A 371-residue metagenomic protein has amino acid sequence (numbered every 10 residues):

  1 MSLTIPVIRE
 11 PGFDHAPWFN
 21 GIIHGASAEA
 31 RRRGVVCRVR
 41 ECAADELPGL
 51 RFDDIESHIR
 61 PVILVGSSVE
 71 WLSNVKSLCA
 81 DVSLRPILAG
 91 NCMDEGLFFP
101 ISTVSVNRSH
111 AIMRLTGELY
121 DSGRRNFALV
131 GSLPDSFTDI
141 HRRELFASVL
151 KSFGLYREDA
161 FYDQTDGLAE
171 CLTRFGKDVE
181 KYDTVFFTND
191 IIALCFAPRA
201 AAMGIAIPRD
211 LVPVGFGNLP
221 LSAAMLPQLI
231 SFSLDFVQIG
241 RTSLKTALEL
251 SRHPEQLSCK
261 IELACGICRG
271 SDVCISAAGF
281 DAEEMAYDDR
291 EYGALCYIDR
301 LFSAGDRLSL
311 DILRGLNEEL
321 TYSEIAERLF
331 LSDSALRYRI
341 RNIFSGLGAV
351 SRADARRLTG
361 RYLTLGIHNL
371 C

Functional and structural regions predicted by a protein language model:
M1-G117, F175-E180: Alpha-helical recognition/docking segments in bacterial nutrient-uptake and carbohydrate-utilization systems
E29-A44, L129, A147-A169: Short beta-strand elements in bilobed, periplasmic/extracellular small-molecule ligand-binding domains
R33, P100-I101, G176-F187, I191-A278: Flexible loop/turn connectors
M93, S102-V130, G167-T173, A193 (+1 more regions): Hydrophobic alpha-helical segments within soluble ligand-binding/sensing domains
M113-F153, C259-I275: An alpha-beta-alpha
K245-A304, S323, L365-C371: Linker/hinge segments immediately adjacent to helix-turn-helix/homeobox DNA-binding domains
Y292-A335, R361-T364: Helix-turn-helix DNA-binding segment
R341-C371: Basic, Lys/Arg-enriched C-terminal extension of HTH/homeodomain DNA-binding domains
